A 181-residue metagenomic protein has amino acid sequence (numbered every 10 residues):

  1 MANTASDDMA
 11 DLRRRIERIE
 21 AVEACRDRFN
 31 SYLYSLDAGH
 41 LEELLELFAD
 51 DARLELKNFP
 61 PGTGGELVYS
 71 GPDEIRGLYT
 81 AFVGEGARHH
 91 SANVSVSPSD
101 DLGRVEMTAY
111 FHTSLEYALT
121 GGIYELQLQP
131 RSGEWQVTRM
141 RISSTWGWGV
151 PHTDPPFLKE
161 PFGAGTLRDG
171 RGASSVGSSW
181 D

Functional and structural regions predicted by a protein language model:
M1-Y34, A38, E42, E46 (+1 more regions): Short, low-complexity N-terminal intrinsically disordered segments enriched in polar/charged residues
A2-N3, R104-E106, I123-F157: Short beta-strand edge/turn micro-motifs at domain boundaries
L36, F48-A49, F111-T113, R141-S144: Short beta-strand segments enriched in hydrophobic/aromatic residues within well-folded beta-rich domains
L41-A109: A solvent-exposed, acidic/Ser-Thr-rich amphipathic alpha-helical stretch
E85, E116-A118: Short glycine/serine/proline-enriched coil/turn segments at secondary-structure junctions
H90-S91, A118-E125: Short, surface-exposed coil-to-beta transition loops
V150-D181: Acidic/histidine-enriched, glycine/proline-rich intrinsically disordered or flexible terminal extensions
